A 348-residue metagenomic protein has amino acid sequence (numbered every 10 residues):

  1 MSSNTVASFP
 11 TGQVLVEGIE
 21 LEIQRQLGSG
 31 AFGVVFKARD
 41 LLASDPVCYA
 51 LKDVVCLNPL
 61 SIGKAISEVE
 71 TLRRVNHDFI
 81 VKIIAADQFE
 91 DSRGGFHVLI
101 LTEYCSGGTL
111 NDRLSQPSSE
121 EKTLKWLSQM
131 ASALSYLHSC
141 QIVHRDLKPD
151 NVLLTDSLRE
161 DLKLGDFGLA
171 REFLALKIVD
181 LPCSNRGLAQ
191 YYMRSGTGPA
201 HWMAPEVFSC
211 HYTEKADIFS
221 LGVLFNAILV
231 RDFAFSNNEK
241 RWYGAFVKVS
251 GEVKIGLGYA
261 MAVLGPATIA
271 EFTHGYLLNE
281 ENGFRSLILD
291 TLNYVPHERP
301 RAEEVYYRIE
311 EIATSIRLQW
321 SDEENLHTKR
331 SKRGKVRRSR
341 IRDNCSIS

Functional and structural regions predicted by a protein language model:
Q24-A31, V35: Protein kinase glycine-rich loop
K82-F96: Short beta-strand micro-motifs within the conserved protein kinase catalytic domain, predominantly in the N-lobe
R93-T109: Conserved short submotifs of the Hanks-type protein kinase catalytic core that shape the nucleotide-binding pocket
W126-L127: Activation segment signature within eukaryotic-like protein kinase domains
H138-T155: Catalytic-loop of the protein kinase fold
T155-T197: Activation segment/activation loop of eukaryotic-type protein kinase catalytic domains
D217: Conserved catalytic-loop aspartate of Hanks-type protein kinases
